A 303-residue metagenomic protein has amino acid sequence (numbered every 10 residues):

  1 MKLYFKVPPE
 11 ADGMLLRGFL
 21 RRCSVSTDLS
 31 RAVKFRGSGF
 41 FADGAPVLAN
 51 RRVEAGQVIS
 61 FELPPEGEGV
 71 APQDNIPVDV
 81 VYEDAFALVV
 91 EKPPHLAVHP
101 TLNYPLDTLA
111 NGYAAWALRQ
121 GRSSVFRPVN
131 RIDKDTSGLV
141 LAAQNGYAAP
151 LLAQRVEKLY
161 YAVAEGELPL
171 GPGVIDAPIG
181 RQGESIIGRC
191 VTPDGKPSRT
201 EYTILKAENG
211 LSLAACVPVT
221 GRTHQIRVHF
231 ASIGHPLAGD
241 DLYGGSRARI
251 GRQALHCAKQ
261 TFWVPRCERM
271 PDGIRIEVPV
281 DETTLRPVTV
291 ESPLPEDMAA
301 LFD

Functional and structural regions predicted by a protein language model:
M1-D303: RNA pseudouridine synthases
